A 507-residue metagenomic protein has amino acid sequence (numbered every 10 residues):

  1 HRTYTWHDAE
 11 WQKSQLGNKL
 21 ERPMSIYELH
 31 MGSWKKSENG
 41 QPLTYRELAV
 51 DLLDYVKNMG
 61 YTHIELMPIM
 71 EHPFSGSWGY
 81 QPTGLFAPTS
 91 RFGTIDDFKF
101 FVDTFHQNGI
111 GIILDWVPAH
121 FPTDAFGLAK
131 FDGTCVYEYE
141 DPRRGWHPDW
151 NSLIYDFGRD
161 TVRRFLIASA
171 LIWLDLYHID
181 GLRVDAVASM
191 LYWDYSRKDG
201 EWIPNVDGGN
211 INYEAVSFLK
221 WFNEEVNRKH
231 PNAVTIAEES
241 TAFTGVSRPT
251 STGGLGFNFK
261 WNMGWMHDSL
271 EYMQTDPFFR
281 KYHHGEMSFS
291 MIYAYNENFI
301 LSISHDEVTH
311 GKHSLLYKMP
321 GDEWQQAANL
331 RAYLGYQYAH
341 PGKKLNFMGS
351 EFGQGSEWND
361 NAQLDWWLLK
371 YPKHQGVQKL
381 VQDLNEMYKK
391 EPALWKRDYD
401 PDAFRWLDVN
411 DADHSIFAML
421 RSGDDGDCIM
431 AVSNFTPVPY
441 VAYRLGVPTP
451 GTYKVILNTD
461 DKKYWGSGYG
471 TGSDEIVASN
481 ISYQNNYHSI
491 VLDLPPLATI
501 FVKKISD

Functional and structural regions predicted by a protein language model:
H1-M24, G32, R46-G60, W324-A327 (+2 more regions): Carbohydrate-interacting/catalytic domains
G17-E21, H30-N210, L492: Substrate-binding/active-site clefts of carbohydrate-active enzymes
S25-L29, I64-L66, I112-L114, L182 (+3 more regions): Hydrophobic faces of well-ordered beta-strands that scaffold small-molecule active sites in alpha/beta enzyme cores
L85, T89-G93, F157, D207-I211 (+3 more regions): Short, contiguous acidic/charged loop-to-helix segments that flank catalytic cores in large enzymes
T104-N108, F131, C135-E140, W146-H147 (+7 more regions): Active-site-proximal helices and loops of the catalytic beta/alpha 8
D199-V206, G311-G321: A solvent-exposed, charged loop/short amphipathic helix patch at secondary-structure junctions
S290-L315, A332: Active-site core of glycosidic bond-cleaving carbohydrate-active enzymes
S314-G335: Aromatic-anchored helix/helix-loop segment that forms the rim or "lid" of small-molecule/cofactor binding pockets
